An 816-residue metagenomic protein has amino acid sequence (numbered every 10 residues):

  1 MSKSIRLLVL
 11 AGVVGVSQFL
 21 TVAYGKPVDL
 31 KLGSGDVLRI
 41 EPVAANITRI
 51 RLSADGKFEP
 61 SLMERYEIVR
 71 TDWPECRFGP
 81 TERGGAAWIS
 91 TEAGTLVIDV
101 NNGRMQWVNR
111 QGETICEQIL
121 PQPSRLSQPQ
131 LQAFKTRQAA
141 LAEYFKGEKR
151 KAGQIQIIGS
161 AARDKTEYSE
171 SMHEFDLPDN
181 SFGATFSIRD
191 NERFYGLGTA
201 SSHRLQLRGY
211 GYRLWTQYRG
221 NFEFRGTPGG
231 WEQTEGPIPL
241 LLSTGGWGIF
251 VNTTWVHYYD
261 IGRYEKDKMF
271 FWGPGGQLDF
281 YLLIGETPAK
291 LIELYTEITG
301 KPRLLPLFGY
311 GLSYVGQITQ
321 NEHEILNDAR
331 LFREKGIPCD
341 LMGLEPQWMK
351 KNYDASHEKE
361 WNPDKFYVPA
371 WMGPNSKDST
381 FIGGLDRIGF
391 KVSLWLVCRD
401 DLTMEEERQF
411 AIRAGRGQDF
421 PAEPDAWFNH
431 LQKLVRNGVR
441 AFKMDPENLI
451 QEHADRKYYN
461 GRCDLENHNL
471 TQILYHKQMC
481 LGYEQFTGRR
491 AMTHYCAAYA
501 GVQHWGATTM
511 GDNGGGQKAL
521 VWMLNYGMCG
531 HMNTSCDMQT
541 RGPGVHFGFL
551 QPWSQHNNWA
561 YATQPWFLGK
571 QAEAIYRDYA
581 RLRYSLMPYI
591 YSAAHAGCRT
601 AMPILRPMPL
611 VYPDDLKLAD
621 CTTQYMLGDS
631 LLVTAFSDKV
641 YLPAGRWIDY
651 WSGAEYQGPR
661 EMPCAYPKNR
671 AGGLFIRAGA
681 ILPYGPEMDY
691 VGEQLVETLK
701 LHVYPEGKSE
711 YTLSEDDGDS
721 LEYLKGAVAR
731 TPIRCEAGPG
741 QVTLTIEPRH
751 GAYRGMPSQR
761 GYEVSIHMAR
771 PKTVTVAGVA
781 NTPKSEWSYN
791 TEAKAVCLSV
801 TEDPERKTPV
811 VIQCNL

Functional and structural regions predicted by a protein language model:
V9-Q18: Bacterial N-terminal signal peptides
A23-P27: Boundary at the C-terminal end of the N-terminal hydrophobic targeting segment
I40, L240, F332, D537 (+1 more regions): Conserved, mostly hydrophobic/aromatic
E41-I89, R125-Q128: A low-complexity, Ser/Thr/Gly/Pro-enriched, surface-exposed linker/loop concept that marks segments flanking
L62-E67, R110, E117, P338-A580 (+2 more regions): Aromatic- and carboxylate-enriched substrate-binding clefts and catalytic-loop regions of carbohydrate-active enzymes
F78, V779-E805: Extracellular/luminal ectodomains and secreted, surface-exposed scaffolds of diverse proteins
E82-P306, G316-I318, E322-H323, A329-E334 (+3 more regions): Catalytic and substrate-binding clefts that recognize carbohydrates or anionic sugar/phosphate headgroups
L481-G482, G488-A491, G501-T508, M528-C529 (+3 more regions): Catalytic core of carbohydrate-active enzymes
